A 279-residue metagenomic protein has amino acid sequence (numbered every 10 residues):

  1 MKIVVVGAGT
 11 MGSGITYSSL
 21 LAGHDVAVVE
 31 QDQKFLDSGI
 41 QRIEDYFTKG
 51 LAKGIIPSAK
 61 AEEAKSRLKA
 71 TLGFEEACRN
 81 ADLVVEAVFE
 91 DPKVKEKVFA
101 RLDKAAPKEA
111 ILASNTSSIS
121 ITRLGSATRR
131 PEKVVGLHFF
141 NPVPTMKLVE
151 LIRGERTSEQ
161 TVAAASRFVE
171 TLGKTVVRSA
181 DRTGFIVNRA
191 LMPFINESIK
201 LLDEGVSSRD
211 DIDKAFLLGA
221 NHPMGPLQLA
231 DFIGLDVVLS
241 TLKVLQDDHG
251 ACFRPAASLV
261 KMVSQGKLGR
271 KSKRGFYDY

Functional and structural regions predicted by a protein language model:
M1-K49, K53, A105: NAD(P)+-binding Rossmann beta1-loop-alpha1 motif at the extreme N-terminus of oxidoreductases
A8, A22-A27, E159-A163, E170-D181 (+2 more regions): NAD(P)-dependent Rossmann-like dehydrogenase/reductase catalytic/cofactor-binding core
A27, K69-T71, V85, V135 (+1 more regions): Hydrophobic/aromatic beta-strand patches that form the interior of the parallel beta-sheet core in alpha/beta enzyme
V28-E62, R153-V162, V176, T183-L191: Rossmann-like dinucleotide-binding cores of NAD(P)H-dependent redox enzymes
K34-F35, L51, I55-I111, I119: Rossmann-like NAD(P)-binding element
Y46, K147-L148, F194-S198, G225 (+1 more regions): A general alpha-helix detector
I111-A180, F185-R189: Rossmann-fold dinucleotide-binding core
